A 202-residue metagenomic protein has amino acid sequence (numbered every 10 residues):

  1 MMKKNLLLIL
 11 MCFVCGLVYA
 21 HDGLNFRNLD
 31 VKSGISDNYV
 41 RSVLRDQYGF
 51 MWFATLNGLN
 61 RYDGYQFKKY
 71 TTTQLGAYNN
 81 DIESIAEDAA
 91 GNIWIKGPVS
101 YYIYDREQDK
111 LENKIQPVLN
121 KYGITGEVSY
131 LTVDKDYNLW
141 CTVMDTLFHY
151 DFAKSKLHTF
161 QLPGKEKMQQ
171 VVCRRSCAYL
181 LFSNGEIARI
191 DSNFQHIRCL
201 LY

Functional and structural regions predicted by a protein language model:
M1-Y202: Carboxylate-rich, polar loop motifs that coordinate divalent cations or form catalytic acidic clusters
